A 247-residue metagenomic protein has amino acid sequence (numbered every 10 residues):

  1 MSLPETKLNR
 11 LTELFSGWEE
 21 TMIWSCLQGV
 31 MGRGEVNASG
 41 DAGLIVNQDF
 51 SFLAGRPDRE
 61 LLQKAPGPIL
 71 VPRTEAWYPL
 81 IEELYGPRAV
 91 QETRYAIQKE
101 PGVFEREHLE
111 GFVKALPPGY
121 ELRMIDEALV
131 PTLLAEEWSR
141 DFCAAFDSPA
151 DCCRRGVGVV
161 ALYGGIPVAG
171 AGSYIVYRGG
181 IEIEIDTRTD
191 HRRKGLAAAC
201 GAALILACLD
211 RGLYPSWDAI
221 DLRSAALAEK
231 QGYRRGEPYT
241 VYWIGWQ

Functional and structural regions predicted by a protein language model:
M1-E20, R106-P149: Short amphipathic alpha-helix that is part of the acyltransferase structural core
E19-M31, E137-G158, L162: Active-site rim helix/loop that mediates acceptor-substrate recognition in acyltransferases
Q28-P131, Y242-W243: Acyl-donor-binding surface of acyltransferase catalytic domains
L62-K64, I183, R193-A207, A226 (+1 more regions): Conserved acetyl-CoA-binding loop-helix of GNAT-fold acetyltransferases
P66-E75, C208-I220: Conserved GNAT acetyl-CoA-binding A-motif
P79-R88, A198, I220-P238: Conserved active-site alpha-helix within GNAT-family acetyltransferase domains
Q98-K99, F104, R223, K230-Q247: Terminal substrate-recognition subdomain of acyl/acetyltransferases
D147-R188: A conserved beta-strand-loop-helix scaffold within acyl/acetyltransferase catalytic domains
